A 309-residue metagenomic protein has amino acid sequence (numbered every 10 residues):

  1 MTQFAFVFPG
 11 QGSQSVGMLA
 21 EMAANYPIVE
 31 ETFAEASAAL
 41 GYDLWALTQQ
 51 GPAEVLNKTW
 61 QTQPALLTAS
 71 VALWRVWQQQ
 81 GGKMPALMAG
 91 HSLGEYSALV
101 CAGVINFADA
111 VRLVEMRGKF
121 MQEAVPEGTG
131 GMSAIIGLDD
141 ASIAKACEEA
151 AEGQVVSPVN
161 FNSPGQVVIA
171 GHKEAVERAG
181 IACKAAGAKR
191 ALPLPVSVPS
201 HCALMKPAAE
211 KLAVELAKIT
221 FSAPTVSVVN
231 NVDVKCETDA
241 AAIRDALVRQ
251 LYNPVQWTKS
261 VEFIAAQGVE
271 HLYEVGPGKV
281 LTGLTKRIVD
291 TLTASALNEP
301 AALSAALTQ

Functional and structural regions predicted by a protein language model:
T2-I143, L194, H271-A305: FabD-like malonyl-/acyl-CoA
Q11-S13, A38-Y42, A102-N253: Alpha/beta catalytic cores of group-transfer enzymes, especially the acyltransferase/condensing modules of polyketide
Q78, K184, A265-G268: Non-catalytic positions within long, well-ordered alpha-helices that form the structural scaffold/packing of enzyme
A175-V176, E215, G268, L292 (+2 more regions): NAD(P)-dependent dehydrogenase/reductase Rossmann-like domain
V229, V248, V261-A265, T282: Generic hydrophobic alpha-helical scaffold/packing signal
N253-V269: A short, acidic, amphipathic alpha-helical segment used as a generic capping/interface helix at domain edges
